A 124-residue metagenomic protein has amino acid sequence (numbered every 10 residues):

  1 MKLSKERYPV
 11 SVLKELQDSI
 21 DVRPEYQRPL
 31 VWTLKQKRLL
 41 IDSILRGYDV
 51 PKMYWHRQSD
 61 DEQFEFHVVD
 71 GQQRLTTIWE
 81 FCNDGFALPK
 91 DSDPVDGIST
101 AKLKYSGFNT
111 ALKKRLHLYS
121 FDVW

Functional and structural regions predicted by a protein language model:
M1-S11, D21-W124: Basic- and aromatic-enriched surface patches that contact anionic nucleotides/nucleic acids
